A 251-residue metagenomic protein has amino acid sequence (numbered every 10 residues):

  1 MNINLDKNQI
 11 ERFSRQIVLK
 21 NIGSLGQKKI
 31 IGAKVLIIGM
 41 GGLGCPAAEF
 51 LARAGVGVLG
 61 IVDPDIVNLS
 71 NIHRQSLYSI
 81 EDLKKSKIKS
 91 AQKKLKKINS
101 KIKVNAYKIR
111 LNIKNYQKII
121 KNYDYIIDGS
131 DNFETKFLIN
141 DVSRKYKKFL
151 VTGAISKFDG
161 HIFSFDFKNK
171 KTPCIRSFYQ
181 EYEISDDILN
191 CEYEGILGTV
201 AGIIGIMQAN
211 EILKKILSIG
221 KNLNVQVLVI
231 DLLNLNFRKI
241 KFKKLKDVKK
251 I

Functional and structural regions predicted by a protein language model:
M1-I251: Adenine nucleotide-associated cytosolic modules
